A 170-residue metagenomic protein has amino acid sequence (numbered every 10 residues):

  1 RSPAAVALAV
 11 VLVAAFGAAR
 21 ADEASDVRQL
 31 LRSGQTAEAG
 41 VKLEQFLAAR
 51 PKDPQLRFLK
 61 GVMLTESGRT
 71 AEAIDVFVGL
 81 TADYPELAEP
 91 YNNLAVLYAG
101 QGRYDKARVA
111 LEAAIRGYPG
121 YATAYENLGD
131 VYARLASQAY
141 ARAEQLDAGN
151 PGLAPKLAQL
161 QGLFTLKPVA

Functional and structural regions predicted by a protein language model:
A49, D83-Y84, G117, L146: Structural marker of alpha-solenoid helical repeat scaffolds
P54-Q55, A88-E89, A122-T123, P151: Helix-start (N-cap) detector for alpha-helical repeat units in TPR-like alpha-solenoids, especially tetratricopeptide
